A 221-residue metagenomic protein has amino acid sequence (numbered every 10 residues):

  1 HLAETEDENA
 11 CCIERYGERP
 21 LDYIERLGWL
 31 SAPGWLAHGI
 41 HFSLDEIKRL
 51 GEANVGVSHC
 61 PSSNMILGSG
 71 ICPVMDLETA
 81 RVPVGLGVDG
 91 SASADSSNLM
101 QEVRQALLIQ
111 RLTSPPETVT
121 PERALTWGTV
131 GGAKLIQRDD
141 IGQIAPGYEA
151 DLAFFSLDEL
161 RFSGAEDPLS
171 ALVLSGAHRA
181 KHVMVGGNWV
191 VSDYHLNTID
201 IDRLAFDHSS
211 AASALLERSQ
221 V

Functional and structural regions predicted by a protein language model:
H1, L36, L50, V57 (+5 more regions): Conserved, mostly hydrophobic/aromatic
L2-G56, G68-V84: Histidine/acidic residue-rich metal-binding segments in metalloenzymes
A3-E4, P61-M65, G90-A92: Short, acidic/turn-prone active-site loops that include or flank metal/cofactor- and phosphate-binding residues
R26-P33, M75-E159, V173-S175: His/Asp/Glu-enriched, well-ordered alpha-helical/loop segment that forms or immediately abuts the divalent-metal
G39-S43, S63, D139: Short beta->alpha connector loops
R49-C60, S210-R218: Short, electropositive alpha-helical surface patch
L67-I71, D95-S97, A165: Short, charged, surface-exposed secondary-structure boundary motifs
T126-V221: Active-site microenvironment of metallo-dependent hydrolases
